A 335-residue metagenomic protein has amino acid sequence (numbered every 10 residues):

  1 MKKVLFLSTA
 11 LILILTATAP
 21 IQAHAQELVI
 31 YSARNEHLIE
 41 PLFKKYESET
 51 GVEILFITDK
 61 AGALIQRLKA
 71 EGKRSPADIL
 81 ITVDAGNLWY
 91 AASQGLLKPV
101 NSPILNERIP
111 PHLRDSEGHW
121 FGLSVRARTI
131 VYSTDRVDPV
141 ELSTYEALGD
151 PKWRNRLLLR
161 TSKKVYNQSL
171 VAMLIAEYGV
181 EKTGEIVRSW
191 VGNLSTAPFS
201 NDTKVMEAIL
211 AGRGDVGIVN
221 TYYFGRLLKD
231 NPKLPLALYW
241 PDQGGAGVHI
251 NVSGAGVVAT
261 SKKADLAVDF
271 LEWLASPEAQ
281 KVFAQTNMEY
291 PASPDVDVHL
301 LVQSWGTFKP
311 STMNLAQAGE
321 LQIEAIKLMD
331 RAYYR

Functional and structural regions predicted by a protein language model:
I14-Q22: C-terminal segment of classical bacterial N-terminal signal peptides
A33-E40, A63, S75-G214, A246: Extracytoplasmic ligand-binding site segments that recognize negatively charged/polar headgroups
P41-L55: Short alpha-helix C-terminal cap/hinge motif
G86-Y90, D215-P235: A ligand-binding cleft/hinge motif common to bilobed small-molecule-binding domains
R126, V187-V191, P198-F199, K233-A259: Periplasmic-binding protein-like
T129-R136, I250-K263, V282: A bilobed periplasmic-binding-protein/Venus flytrap-type ligand-binding module shared by bacterial periplasmic
N155-S162, W273-D297: Periplasmic-binding protein-like
E181, E289-R335: An extracytoplasmic/periplasmic, membrane-proximal ligand-sensing/linker region
